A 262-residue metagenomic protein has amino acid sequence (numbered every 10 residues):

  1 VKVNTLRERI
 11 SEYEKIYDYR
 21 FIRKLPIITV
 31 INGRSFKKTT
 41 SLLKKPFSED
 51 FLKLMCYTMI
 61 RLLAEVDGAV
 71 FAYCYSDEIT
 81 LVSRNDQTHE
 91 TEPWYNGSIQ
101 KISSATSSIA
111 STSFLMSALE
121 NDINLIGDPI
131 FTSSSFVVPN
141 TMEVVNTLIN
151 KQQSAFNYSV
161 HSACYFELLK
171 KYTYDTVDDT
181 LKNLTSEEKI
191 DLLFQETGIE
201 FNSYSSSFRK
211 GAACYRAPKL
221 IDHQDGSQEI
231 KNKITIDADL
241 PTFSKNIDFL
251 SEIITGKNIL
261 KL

Functional and structural regions predicted by a protein language model:
V1-L262: Regulatory and interdomain segments flanking nucleotide-handling catalytic cores in signaling/defense enzymes
